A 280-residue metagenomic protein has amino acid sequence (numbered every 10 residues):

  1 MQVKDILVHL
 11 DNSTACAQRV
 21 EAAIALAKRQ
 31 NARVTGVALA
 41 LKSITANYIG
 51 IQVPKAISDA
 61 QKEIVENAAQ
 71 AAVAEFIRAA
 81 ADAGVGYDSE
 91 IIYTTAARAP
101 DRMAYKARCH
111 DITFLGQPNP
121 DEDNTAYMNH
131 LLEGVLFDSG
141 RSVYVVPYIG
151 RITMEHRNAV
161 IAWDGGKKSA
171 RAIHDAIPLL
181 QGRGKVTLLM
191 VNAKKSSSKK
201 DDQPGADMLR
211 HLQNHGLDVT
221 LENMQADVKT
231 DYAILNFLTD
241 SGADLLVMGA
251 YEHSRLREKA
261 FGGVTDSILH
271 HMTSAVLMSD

Functional and structural regions predicted by a protein language model:
M1-I57, D138, E155-N223: Small/aliphatic-rich secondary-structure junction motif
T14, E63, Y93-A96, N119-D121 (+1 more regions): Short histidine/acidic/glycine/proline-rich micro-motifs that form metal- and phosphate-coordinating active-site loops
R19, A99, M128, S169-A172 (+2 more regions): Amphipathic coiled-coil/heptad-repeat helices and related helical stalk/stem segments that mediate oligomerization
A25-R29, R102-R151, F237-D280: Gly/Ser-rich helix-loop-strand patches that form or flank binding pockets for ribonucleotide-derived cofactors
I44, A97-A99, E122, T153 (+3 more regions): Generic structural signal for helix capping and beta-alpha/helix-loop junctions
A56-A71: A short acidic, glycine-rich active-site loop that binds or catalyzes chemistry on phosphate/adenosine moieties
F76-I77, A81-D82, G86, D123-P147 (+2 more regions): P-loop/Walker A phosphate-binding loop and immediately adjacent motor/lid segment at beta-alpha junctions
R78-T113, N214-L246, E252-R255, S274: Structural beta-alpha unit
